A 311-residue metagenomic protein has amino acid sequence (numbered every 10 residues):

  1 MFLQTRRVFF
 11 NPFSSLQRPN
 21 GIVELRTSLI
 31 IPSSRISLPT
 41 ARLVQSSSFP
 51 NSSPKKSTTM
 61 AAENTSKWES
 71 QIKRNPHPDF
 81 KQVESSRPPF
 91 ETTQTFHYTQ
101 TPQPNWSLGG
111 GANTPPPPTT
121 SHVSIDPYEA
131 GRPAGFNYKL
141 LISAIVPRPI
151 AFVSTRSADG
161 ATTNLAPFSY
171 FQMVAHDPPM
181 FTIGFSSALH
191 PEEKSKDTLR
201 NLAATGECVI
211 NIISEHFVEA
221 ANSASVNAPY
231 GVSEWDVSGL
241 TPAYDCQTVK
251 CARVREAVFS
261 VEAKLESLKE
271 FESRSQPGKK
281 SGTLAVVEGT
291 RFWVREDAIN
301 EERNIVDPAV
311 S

Functional and structural regions predicted by a protein language model:
M1-M60: N-terminal mitochondrial targeting presequence
F2-L3, A41-S311: Basic, polyanion-binding surface patches
